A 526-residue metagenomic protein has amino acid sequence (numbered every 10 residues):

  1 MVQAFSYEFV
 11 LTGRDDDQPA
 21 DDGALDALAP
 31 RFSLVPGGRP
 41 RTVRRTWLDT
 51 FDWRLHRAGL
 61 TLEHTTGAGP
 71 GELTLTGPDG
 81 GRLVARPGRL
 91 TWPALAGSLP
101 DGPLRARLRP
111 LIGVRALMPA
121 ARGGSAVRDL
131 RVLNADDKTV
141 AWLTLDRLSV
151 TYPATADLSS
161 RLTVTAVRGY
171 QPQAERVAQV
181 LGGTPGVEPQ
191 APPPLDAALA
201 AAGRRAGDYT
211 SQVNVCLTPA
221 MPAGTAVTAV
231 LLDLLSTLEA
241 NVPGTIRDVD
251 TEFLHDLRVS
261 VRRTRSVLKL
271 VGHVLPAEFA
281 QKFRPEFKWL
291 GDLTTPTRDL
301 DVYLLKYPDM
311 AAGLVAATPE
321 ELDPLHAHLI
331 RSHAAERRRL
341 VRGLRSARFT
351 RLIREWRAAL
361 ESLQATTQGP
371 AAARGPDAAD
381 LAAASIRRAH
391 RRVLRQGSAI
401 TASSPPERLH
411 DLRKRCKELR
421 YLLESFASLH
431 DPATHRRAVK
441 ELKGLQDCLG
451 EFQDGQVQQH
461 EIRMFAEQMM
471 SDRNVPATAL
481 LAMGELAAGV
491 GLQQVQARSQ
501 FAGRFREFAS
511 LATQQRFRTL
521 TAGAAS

Functional and structural regions predicted by a protein language model:
M1-S526: Cationic, histidine-enriched alpha-helical/coil surfaces that engage anionic ligands
